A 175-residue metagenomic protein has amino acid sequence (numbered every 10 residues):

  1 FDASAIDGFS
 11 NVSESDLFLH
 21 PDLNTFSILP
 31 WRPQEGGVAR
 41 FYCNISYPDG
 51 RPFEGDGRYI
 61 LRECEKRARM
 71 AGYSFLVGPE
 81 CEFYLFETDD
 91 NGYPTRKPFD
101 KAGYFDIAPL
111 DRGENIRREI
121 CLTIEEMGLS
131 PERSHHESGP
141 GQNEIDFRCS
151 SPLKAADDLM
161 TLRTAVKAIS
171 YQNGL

Functional and structural regions predicted by a protein language model:
F1-R133, K154-A155: ATP/Mg2+-dependent ligation/transfer catalytic cores
L76, P140, Q172-G174: Coil-to-beta-strand transition motifs
C81, L85, E137-I145: Short, conserved phosphate-binding/catalytic loop or strand-edge motifs used in phosphoryl-/nucleotidyl-transfer
R117, P131, N143, T161 (+1 more regions): Functionally constrained cores in energy, signaling, and assembly domains
C149-S151: Intrinsically disordered, low-complexity linker/loop segments enriched in Gly/Pro and charged/polar residues
A155-L175: Acidic, glycine-rich loop-and-beta core segments that form the ion-binding/anion-interacting portion of active sites
